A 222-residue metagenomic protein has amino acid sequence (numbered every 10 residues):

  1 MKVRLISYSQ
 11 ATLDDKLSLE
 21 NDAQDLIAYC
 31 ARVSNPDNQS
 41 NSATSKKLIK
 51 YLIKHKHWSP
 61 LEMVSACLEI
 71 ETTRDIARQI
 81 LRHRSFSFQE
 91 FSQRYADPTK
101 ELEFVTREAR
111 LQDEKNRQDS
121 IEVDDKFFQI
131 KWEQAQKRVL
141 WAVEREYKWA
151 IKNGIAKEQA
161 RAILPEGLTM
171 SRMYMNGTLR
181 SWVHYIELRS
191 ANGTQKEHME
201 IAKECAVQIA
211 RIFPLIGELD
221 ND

Functional and structural regions predicted by a protein language model:
M1-D222: Family-specific signature for flavin-dependent thymidylate synthase
